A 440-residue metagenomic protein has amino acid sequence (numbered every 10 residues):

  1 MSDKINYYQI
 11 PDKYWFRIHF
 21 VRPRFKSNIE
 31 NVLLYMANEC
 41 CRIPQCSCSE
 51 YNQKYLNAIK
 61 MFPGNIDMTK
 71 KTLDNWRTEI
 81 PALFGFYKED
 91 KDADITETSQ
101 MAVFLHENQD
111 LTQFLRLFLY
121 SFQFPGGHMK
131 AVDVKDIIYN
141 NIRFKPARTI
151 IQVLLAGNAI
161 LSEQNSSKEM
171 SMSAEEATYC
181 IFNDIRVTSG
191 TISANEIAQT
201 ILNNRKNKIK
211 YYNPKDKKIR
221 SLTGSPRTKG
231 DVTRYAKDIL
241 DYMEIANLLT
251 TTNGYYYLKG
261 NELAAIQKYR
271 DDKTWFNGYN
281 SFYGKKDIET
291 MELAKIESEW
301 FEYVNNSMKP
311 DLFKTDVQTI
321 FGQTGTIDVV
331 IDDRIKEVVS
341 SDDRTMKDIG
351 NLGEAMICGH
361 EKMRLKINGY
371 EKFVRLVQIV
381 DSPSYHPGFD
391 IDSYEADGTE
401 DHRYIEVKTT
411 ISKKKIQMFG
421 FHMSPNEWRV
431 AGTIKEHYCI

Functional and structural regions predicted by a protein language model:
S2-G322: Donor-sugar nucleotide-binding helix/loop cap in glycosyltransferases
N57, K215-T223, V329-D348: A short, surface-exposed helix-loop junction/capping segment
A58-I59, M363-Y394: A short acidic/basic microdomain associated with nuclease active sites
Q318-D328, N351-I357: Replace "small metal-dependent catalytic modules" with "small catalytic or cofactor-binding modules
S340-L376: Acidic-basic catalytic patches of nuclease active cores, encompassing PD-(D/E)XK and other metal-cofactor nuclease
I357, E361, I391-S393, R403-I411: Conserved catalytic cores of phosphodiester-cleaving nucleases, focusing on short active-site segments
N368-K372, A396-D401, K414-K415: Short, solvent-exposed loop/turn segments that connect beta-strands within catalytic domains and beta-strand-rich
V407-I440: Catalytic cores of nucleic-acid endonucleases
